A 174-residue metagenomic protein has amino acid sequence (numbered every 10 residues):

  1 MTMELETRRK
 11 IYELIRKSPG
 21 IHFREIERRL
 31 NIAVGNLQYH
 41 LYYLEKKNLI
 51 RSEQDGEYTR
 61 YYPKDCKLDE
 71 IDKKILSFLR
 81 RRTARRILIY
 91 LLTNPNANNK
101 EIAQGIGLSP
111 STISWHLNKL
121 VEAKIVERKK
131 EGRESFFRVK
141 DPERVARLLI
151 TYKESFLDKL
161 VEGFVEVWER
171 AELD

Functional and structural regions predicted by a protein language model:
M1-K17, I32-V34, Y43, K64 (+5 more regions): Long, low-complexity, charge-rich intrinsically disordered regions
S18-H22, N94-N98: Short capping segments at the starts of secondary-structure elements
H22, H40, H116: Histidine-centered active-site/metal-ligand motif
E25-R29, E101-G105: A short acidic, leucine-rich amphipathic alpha-helix
E27, L49-R51, A97, G132-E134: Peripheral, non-catalytic segments of secretory and membrane proteins
A33-D72: Long, low-complexity, charged/polar intrinsically disordered regions in eukaryotic proteins
I71-T83: Helix-adjacent hinge/juxtasegments
